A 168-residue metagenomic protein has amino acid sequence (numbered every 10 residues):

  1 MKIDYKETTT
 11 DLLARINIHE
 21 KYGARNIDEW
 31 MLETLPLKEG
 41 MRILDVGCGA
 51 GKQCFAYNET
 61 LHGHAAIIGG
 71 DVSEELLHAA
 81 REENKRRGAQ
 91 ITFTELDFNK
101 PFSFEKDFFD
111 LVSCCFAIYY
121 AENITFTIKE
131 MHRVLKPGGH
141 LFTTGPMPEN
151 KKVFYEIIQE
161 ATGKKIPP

Functional and structural regions predicted by a protein language model:
M1-E39, K52-A56: Conserved class I S-adenosyl-L-methionine
L44-V46, A50-K100: Class I SAM-dependent methyltransferase SAM/SAH-binding core
T60, T127-P137, T144: Conserved helix-to-beta-strand junction in the class I
F102-V112: A short acidic, Gly/Pro-enriched loop at the edge of an enzyme's catalytic core that lines a small-molecule cofactor
D110-N123: A short SAM/SAH-binding and catalytic strip from SAM-dependent methyltransferases
T125, G138-P168: Conserved catalytic/acceptor-binding region of the Class I
